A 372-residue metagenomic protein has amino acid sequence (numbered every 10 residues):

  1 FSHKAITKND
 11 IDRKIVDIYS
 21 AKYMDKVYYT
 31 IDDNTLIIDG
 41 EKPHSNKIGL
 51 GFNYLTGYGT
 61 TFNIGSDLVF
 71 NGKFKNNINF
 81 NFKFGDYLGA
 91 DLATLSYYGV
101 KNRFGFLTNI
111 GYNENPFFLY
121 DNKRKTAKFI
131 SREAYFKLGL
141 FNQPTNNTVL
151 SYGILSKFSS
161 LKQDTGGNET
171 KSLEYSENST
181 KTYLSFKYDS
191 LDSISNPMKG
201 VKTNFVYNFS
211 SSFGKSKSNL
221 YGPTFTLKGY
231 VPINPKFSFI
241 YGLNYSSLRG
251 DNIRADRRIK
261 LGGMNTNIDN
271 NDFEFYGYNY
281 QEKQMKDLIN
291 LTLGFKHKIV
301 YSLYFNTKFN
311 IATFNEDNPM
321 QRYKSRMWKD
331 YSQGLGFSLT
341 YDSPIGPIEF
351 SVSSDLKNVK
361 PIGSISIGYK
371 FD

Functional and structural regions predicted by a protein language model:
F1-S2: Acidic/histidine-rich, surface-exposed loop or edge segments in extracytoplasmic proteins
I6, I11-D33: Short acidic amphipathic segments
K8, S20-Y23, E41-Y183, Y188-L191 (+4 more regions): Gram-negative/organellar outer-membrane beta-barrel architecture
I31-D33, N234, Y341-I345, L356-N358: A generic beta-sheet turn/junction motif
I31-S45: Self-splicing inteins and homing endonuclease
G111-N115, K157-S159, V206-F213, S246-L248 (+1 more regions): Short glycine-rich beta-strand segments
Y183-K187, L191-V300: C-terminal outer-membrane beta-barrel translocator/porin domains of Gram-negative envelope proteins and their
N196-M198, T203, S246-L248, F275-Q321 (+6 more regions): Exposed, low-structure sequence patches enriched in small/polar residues
